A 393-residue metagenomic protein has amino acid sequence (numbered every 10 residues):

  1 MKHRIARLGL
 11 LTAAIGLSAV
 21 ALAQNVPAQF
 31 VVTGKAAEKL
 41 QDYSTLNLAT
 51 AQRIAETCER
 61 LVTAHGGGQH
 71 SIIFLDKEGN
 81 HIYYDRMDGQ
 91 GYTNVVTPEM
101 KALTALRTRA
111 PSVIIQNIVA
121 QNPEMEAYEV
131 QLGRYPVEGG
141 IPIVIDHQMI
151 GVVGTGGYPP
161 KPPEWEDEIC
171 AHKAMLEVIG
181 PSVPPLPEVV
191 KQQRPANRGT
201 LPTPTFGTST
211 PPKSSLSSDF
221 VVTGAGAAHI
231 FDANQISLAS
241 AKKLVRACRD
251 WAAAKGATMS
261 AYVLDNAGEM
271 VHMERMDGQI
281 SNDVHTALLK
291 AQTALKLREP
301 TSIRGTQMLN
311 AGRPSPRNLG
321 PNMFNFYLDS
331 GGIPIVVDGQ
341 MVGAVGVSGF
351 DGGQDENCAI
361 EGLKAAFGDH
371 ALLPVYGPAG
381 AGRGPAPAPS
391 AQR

Functional and structural regions predicted by a protein language model:
M1-L10: Bacterial N-terminal signal peptides that target proteins for export
G9-A21: Bacterial N-terminal signal peptides
Q24-R393: Flexible, solvent-exposed loop/hinge segments and secondary-structure transition points
